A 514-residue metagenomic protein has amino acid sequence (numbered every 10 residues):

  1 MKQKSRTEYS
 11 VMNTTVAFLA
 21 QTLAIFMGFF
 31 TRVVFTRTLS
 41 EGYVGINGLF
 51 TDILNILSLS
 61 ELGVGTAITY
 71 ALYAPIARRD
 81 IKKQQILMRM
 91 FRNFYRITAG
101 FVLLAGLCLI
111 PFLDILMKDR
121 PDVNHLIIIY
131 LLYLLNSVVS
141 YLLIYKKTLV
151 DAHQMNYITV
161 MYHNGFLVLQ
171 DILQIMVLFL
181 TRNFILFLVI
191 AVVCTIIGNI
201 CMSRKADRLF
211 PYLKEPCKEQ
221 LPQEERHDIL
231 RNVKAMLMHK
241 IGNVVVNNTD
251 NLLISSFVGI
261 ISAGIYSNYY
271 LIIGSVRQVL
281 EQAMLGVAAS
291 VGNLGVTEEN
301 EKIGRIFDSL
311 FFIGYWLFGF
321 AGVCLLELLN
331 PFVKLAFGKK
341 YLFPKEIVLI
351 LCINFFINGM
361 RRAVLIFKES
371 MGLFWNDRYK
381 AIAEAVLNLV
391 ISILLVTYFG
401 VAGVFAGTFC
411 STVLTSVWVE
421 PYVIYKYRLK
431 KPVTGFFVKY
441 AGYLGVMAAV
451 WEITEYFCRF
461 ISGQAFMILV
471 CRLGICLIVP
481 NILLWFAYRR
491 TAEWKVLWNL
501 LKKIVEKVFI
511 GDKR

Functional and structural regions predicted by a protein language model:
M1-M27, K82-R89, N124-I127, M202 (+4 more regions): N-terminal membrane topogenesis motif
M1-S10, I185-L188, M202-N248, S290-R305 (+2 more regions): Interhelical loop/hinge segments that connect adjacent transmembrane helices in multipass membrane
K2, E452-R514: Membrane-proximal transmembrane or re-entrant/amphipathic helices at the cytosolic face
T7, V11, S137-G165, F179-L180 (+3 more regions): Membrane-interface junctions at transmembrane-helix termini in multi-pass inner-membrane proteins
M12-R32, F166, I190-M202, A206 (+5 more regions): Transmembrane helical elements of multi-pass membrane transporters/channels
V33, L62-R78, A152, P211-E215 (+3 more regions): Helix-loop junctions and terminal segments of transmembrane helices in multi-pass membrane transport/translocation
T36-S40, Y157, V168-N199, R208 (+4 more regions): Membrane-interface helix-loop junctions in multi-pass transport and translocation proteins
T51, F94-G242, N247-N248: Hydrophobic transmembrane helix module of multi-pass membrane transport proteins
